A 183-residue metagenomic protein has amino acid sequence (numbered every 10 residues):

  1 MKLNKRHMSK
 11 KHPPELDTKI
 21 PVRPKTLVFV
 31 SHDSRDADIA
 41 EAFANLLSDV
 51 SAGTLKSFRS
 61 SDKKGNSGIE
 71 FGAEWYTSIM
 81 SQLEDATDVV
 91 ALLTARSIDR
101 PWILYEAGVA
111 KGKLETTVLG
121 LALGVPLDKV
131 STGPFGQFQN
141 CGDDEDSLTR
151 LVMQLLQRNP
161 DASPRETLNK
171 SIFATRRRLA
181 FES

Functional and structural regions predicted by a protein language model:
M1-V28, A37-E41, N45, K56 (+1 more regions): C-terminal interaction surface of TIR/SEFIR-family domains
K2-D88, K113-T116: Conserved N-terminal substructure of TIR/SEFIR domains
A42-A44, N66, W102-Y105, G133: Short amphipathic alpha-helical segments
D49-A52, G108-V118, G124, V130: Arginine/glycine-rich "motif VI" loop of SF2 helicases in the C-terminal RecA-like domain
K63, A95-R96, A122-D128: Short beta-alpha junction loops
V89-V90, N140: Short, well-ordered beta-strand core segments
L92, L121-L123, D143: Generic beta-sheet signal
A95-K113: Conserved TIR/SEFIR loop-to-helix hotspot centered on a Trp-containing motif with a nearby acidic residue
